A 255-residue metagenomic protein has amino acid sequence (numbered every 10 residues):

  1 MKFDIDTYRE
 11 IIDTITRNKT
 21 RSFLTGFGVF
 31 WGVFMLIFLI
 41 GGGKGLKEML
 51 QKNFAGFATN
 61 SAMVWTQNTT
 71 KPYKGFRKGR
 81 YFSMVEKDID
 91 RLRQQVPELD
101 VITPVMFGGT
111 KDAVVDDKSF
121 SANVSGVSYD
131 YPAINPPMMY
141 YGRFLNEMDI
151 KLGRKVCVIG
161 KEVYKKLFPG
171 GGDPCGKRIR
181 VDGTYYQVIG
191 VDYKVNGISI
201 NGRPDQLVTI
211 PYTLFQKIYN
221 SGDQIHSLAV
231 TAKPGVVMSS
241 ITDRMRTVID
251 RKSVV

Functional and structural regions predicted by a protein language model:
M1-D6, I249-V255: Membrane-helix entry/capping segments
M1-W31: N-terminal Sec/SRP start-transfer signal
T7, I11, T25, M49-L50 (+4 more regions): Hydrophobic alpha-helical segments typical of transmembrane helices and their membrane-interface/capping positions
R17, G41-K44, T59, S253: Short, conserved catalytic or interaction motifs in soluble domains
T20-E48: Short, strongly hydrophobic transmembrane alpha-helices
F30, P72, N220-Q224: Short, flexible turn/loop "capping" segments at secondary-structure junctions
K44-N123, D130-A133, K165-K166, Q216-K217 (+1 more regions): Hydrophobic, regular-secondary-structure patches
S125, Y129-D149, R154-K252: Mid-to-C-terminal secondary-structure elements that act as membrane-proximal/extracytoplasmic interface segments
